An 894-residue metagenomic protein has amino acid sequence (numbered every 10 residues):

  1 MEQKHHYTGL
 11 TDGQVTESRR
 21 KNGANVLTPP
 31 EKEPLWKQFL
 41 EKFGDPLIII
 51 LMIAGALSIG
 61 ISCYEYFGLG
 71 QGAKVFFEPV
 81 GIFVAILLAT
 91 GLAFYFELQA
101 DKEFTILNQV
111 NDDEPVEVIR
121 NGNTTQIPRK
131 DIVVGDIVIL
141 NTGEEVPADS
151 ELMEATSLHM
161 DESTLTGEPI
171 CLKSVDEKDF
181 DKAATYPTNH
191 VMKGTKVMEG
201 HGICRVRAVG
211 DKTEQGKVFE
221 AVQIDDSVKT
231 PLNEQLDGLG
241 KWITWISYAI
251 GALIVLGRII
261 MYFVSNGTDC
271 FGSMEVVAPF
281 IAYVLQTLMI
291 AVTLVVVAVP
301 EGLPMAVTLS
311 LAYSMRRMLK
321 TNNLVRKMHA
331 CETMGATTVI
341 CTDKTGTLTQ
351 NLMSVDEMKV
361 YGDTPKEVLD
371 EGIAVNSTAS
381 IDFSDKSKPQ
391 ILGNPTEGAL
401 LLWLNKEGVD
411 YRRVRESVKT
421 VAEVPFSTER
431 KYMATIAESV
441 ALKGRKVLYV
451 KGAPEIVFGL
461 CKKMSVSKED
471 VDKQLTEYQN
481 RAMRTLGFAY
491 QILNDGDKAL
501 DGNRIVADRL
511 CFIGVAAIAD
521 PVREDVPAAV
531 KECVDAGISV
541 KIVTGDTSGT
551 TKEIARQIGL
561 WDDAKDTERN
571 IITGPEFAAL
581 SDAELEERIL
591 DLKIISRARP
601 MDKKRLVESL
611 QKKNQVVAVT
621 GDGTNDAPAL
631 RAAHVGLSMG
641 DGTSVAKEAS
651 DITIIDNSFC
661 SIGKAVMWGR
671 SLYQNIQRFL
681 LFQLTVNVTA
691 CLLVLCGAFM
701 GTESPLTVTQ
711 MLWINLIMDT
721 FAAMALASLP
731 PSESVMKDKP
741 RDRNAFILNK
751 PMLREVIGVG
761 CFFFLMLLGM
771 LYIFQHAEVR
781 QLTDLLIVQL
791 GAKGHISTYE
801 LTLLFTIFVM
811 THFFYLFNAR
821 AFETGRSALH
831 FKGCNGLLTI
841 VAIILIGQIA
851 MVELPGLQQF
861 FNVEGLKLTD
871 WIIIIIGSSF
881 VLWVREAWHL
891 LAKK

Functional and structural regions predicted by a protein language model:
M1-P740, A745-L748, F805, F822-K894: Conserved cytosolic headpiece of P-type ATPases
T166, E778-D784, R820-T824: Active/binding-pocket-proximal capping segment
V277-Q286, L790-E800: Intrinsically disordered, low-complexity acidic Ser/Thr-rich regulatory segments
N614, V666, R670, L765-A777 (+1 more regions): Alpha-helix capping/termination and helix-coil
V686-A690, G758-L767: Core segments of transmembrane alpha-helices that mediate helix-helix packing or line hydrophobic substrate/ligand
A698-T707, I773-Y799: Helix-coil boundary and interhelical linker segments in multi-pass alpha-helical membrane proteins
M718, Y799-L816: Generic alpha-helical transmembrane segments
R743-F762, G791-L803: Membrane-water interface at loop-to-transmembrane-helix junctions
